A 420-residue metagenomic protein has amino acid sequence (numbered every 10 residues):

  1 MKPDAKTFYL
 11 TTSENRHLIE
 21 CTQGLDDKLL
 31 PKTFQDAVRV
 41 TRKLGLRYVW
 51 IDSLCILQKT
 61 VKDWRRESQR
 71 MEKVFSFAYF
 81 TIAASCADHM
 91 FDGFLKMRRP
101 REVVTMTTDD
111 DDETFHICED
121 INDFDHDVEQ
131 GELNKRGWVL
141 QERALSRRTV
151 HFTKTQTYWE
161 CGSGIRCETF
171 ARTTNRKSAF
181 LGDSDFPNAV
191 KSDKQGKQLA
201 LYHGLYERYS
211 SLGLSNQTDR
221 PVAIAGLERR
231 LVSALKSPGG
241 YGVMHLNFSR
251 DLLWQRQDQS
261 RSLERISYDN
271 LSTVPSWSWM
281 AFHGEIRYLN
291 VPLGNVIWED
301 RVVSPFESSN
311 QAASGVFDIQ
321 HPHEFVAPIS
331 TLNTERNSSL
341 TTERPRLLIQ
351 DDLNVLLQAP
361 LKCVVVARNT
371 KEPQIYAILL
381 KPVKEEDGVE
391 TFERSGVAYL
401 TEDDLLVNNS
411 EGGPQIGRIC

Functional and structural regions predicted by a protein language model:
M1-L44, I56-C420: Feature captures the RNA virus RNA-dependent RNA polymerase
R47: Short acidic/polar active-site loop segments enriched in Thr and Asp
I51: Conserved functional hotspot residues or short segments at active or partner-binding sites across diverse domains
